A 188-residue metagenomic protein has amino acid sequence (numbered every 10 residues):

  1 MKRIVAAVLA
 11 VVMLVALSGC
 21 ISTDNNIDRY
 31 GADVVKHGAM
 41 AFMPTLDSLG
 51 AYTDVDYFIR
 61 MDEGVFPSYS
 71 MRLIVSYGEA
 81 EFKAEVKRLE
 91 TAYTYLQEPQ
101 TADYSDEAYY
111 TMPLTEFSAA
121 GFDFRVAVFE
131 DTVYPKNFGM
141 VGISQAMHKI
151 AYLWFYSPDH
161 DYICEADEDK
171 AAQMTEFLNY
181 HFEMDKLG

Functional and structural regions predicted by a protein language model:
M1-I4: Positively charged n-region of N-terminal signal peptides that target proteins for export
V11-V12: Repetitive helical segments and hydrophobic/amphipathic motifs
V15-G19: C-terminal motif of bacterial Sec signal peptides marking the signal peptidase cleavage site
C20-R88: N-terminal export/targeting and maturation segments
L89, Y93-G188: Extracytoplasmic electrostatic interaction patches
